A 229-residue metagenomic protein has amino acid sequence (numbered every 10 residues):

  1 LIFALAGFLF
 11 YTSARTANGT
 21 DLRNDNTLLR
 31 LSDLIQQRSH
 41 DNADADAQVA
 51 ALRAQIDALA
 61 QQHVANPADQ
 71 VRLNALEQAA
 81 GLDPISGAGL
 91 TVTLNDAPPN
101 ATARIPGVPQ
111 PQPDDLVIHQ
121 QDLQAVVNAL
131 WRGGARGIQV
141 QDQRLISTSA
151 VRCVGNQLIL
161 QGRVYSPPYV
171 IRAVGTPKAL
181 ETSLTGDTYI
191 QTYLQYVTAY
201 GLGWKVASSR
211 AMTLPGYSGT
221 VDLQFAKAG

Functional and structural regions predicted by a protein language model:
L1-G229: Core subunits and conserved enzymes of cellular information-processing and envelope-translocation systems across
